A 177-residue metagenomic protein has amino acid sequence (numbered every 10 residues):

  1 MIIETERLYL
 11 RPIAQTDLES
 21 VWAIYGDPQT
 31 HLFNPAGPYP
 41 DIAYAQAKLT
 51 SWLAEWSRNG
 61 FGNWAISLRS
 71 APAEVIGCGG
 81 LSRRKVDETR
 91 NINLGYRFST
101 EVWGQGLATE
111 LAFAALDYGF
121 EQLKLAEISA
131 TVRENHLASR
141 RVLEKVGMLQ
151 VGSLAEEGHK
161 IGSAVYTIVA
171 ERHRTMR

Functional and structural regions predicted by a protein language model:
M1-L32, G37, T50, N63-R177: Acyl-donor (CoA/ACP) binding surface of acyl/acetyltransferases
P38-G60: Active-site rim helix/loop that mediates acceptor-substrate recognition in acyltransferases
